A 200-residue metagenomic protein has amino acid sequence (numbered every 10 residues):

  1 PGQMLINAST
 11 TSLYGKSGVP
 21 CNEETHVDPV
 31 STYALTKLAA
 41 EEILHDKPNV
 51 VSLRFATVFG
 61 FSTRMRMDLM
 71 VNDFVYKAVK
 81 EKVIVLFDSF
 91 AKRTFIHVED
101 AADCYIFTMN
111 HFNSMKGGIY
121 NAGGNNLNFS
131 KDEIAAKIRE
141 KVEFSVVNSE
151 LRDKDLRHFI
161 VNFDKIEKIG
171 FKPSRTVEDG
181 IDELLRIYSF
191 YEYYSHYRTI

Functional and structural regions predicted by a protein language model:
P1-M4, H45-V50, E140-F144: Short glycine/proline-enriched coil/turn segments at helix->beta-strand junctions
P1-T32: Conserved Rossmann-fold NAD(P)-dependent oxidoreductase catalytic core, especially the SDR/UDP-sugar
I6-S9, V30, R54-A56, F90 (+1 more regions): Active-site beta-alpha turn of Rossmann-fold NAD(P)-dependent dehydrogenases/reductases
A8, L13-K16, L69, A91 (+2 more regions): A conserved catalytic-core signature of glycosyltransferases
T10-K16, T57-T63, L127: Active-site proximal helix/loop that lines the substrate pocket of Rossmann-like NAD(P)-dependent oxidoreductase domains
Y33, K37: Active-site YXXXK catalytic motif of short-chain dehydrogenase/reductase
E42-R93, V98-F107, A136-I138: NAD(P)-dependent short-chain dehydrogenase/reductase
E81-K82, L86-I200: C-terminal substrate-binding subdomain of Rossmann-fold SDR/epimerase-dehydratase oxidoreductases
